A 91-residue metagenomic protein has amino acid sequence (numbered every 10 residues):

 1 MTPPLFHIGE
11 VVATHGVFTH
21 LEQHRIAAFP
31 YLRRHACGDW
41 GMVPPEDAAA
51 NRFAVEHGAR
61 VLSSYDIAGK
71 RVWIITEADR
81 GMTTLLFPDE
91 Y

Functional and structural regions predicted by a protein language model:
T2-V61: Compact soluble domain cores
H57-Y91: Short, compact, well-ordered microdomains
